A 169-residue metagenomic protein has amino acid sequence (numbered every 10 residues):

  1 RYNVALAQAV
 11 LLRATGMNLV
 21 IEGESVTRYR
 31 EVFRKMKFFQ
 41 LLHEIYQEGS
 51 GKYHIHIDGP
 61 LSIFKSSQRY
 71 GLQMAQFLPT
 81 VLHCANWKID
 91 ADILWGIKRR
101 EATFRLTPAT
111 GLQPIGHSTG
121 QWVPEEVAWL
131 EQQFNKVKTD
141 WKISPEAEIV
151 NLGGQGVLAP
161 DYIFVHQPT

Functional and structural regions predicted by a protein language model:
R1-T169: Electrostatic, structured charged patches in enzyme active sites and in nucleic-acid/phosphate-binding
